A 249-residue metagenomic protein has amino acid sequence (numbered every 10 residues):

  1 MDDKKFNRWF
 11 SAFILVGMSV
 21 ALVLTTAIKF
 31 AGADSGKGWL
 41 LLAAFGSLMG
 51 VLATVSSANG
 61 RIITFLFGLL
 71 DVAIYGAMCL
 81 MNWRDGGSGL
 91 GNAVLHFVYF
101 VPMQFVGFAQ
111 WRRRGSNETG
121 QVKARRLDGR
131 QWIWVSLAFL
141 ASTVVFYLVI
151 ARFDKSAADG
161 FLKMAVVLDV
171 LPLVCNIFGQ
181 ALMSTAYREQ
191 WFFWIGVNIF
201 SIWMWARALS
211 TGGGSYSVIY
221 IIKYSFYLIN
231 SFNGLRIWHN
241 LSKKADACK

Functional and structural regions predicted by a protein language model:
M1-G17, G129-V135: N-terminal membrane topogenic signal
T26-G46, L90-V101, D159-P172: Structural signature of hydrophobic alpha-helical transmembrane segments
S47-V55, I74-A77, V98-Q110, C175-F178 (+2 more regions): Alpha-helical transmembrane segments and their membrane-interface exit regions
A53-L66, A181-F193: Membrane-helix interface "capping/anchor" motifs
L70-K123: Hydrophobic, ordered structural segments
L95-W111, A124-A151, L171-C175: Alpha-helical transmembrane segments of multi-pass integral membrane proteins
F146-E189: A mid-sequence, solvent-exposed acidic-amphipathic segment
G179-K249: C-terminal transmembrane-bundle signature of multipass membrane proteins, characterized by strong activation on
